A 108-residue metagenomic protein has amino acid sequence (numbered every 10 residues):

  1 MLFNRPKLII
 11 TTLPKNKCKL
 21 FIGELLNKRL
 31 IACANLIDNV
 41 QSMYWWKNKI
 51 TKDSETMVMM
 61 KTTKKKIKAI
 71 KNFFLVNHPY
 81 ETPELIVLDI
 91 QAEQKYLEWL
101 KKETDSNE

Functional and structural regions predicted by a protein language model:
M1-E108: Positively charged, small/polar-rich N-terminal and surface patches that mediate targeting and assembly and bind
